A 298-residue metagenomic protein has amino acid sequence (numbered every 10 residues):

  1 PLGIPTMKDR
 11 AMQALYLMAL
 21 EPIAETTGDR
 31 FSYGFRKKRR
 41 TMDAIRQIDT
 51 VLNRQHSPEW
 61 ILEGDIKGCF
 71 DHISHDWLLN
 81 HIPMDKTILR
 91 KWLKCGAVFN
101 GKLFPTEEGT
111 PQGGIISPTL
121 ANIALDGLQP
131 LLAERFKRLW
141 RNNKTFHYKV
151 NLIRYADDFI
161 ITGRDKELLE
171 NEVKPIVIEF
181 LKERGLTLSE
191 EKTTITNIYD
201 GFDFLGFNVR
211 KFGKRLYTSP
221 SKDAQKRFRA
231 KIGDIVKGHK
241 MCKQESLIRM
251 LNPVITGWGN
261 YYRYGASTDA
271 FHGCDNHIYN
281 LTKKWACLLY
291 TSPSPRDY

Functional and structural regions predicted by a protein language model:
K8-Q13, D49: Duplex nucleic acid-engaging cores and interfaces of nucleic-acid transaction enzymes
M12-L20, L120-A121: Active/ligand-binding-proximal structured segments within catalytic/core domains that scaffold catalytic residues
M18-G34: Charged boundary/loop elements
A24-G28, W60, G101-F104, Y155-A156 (+3 more regions): Short acidic (Asp/Glu) and glycine-rich catalytic loops that position anionic groups and cofactors
R30-F31, I45-G201: Conserved polymerase palm-domain catalytic core
K94, R184-R249, V254: A conserved non-catalytic segment of reverse transcriptases and RNA-directed RNA polymerases corresponding to the late
L247-L289: Non-catalytic, peripheral interaction segments enriched in hydrophobic/basic residues
Y290-Y298: Single conserved hydrophobic/aromatic residue that forms the stacking wall/gate of nucleotide- or nucleobase-binding
